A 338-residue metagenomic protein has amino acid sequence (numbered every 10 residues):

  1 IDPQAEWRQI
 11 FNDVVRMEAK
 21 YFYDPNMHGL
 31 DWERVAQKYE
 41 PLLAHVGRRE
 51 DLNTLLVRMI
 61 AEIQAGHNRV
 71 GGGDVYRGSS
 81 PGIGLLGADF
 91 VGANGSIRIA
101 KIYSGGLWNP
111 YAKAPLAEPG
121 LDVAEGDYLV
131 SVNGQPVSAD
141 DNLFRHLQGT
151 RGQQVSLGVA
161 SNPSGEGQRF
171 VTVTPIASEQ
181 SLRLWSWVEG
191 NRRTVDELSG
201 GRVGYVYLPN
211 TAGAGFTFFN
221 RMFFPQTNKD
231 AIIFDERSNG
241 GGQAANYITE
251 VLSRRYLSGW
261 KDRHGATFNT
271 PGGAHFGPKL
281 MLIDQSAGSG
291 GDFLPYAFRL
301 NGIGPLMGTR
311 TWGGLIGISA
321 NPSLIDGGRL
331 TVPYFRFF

Functional and structural regions predicted by a protein language model:
I1-R58, E62-Q64, N68-R69, R336: Sequence signature of WD/YWTD-type beta-propeller architectures
Q4, R8, E18-Y23, M27 (+4 more regions): Cleft-lining beta-strand/loop regions that shape enzyme active-site pockets
N12, A124, Y296: Short alpha-helical basic/polar micro-motif
V14-A19, A36, E40, V57-Q64 (+5 more regions): Amphipathic, well-packed alpha-helical segments that form the structural scaffold of globular domains
G29, L43-A100, G165-N191: Extended, small/polar residue-biased N-terminal targeting/export presequences and adjacent propeptide/linker tracts
K38-Y39, D122, A297: Acidic helix/loop microenvironments that form the catalytic cleft of cell-wall polysaccharide enzymes
Y39-H45, D74-R77, L143-R145, E236-G240: Conserved short loop/turn motifs at secondary-structure junctions
S80-A139, G213, F335: PDZ/PDZ-like domain segments forming the peptide/carboxylate-binding groove, activating on the N-terminal beta-strands
